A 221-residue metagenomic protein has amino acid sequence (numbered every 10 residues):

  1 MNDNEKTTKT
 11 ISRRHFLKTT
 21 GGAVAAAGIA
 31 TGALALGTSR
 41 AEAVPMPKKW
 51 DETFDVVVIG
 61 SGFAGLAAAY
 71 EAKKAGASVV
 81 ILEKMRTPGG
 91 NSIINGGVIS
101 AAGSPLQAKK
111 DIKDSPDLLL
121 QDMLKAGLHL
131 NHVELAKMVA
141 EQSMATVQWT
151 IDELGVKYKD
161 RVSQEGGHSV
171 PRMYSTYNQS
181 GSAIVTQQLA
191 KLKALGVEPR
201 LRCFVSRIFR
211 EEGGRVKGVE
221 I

Functional and structural regions predicted by a protein language model:
M1-H15, A30, T38-S39: N-terminal secretory signal peptides
N4-T7, T19-G21, K84-I221: Conserved N-terminal/central alpha/beta ligand/cofactor-binding core
T20-G28: Sec-dependent signal peptide hydrophobic core
A41-E52: A short, basic/flexible loop-to-alpha-helix module at the beginning of a structural domain
W50-G62: Beta1/beta-strand and adjacent pyrophosphate-binding region of the FAD-binding site in flavoprotein oxidoreductases
G65: N-terminal Rossmann-fold NAD(P) dinucleotide-binding loop
A72: Aromatic pocket-lining residues of Rossmann-like dinucleotide-binding sites
S78-E83: Short beta-strand "acidic-cap" motif of Rossmann-like dinucleotide-binding folds
